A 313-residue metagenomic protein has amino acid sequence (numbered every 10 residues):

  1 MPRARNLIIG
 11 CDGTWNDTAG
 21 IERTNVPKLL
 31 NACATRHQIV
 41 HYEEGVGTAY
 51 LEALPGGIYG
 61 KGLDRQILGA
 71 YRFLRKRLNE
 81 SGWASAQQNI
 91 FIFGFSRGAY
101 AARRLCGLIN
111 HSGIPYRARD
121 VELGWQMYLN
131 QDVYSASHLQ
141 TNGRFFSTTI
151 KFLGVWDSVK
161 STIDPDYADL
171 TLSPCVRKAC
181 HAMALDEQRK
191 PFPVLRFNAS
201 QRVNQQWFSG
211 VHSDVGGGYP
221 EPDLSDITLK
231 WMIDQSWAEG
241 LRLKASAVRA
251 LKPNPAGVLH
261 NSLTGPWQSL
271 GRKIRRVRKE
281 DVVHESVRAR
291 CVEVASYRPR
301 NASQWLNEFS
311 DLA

Functional and structural regions predicted by a protein language model:
M1-A313: Active-site- or binding-pocket-proximal scaffold segments within functional domains
